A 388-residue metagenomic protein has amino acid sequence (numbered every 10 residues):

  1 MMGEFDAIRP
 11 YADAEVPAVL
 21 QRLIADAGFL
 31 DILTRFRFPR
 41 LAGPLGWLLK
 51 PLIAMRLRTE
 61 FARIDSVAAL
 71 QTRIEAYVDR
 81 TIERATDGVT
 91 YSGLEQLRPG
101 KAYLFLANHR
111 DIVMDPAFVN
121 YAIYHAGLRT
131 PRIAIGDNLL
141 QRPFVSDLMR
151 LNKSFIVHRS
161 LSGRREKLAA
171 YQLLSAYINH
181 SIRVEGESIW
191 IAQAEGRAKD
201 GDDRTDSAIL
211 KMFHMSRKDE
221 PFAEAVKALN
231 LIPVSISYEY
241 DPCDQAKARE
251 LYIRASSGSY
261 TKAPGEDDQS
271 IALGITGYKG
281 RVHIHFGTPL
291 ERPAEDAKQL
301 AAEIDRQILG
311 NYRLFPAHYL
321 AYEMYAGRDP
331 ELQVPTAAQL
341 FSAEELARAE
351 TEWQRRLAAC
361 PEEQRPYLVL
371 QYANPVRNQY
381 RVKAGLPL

Functional and structural regions predicted by a protein language model:
M1-Y103, R110-R129, D137-P143, Q172-I189 (+2 more regions): Membrane-interfacial terminal anchoring regions of lipid-handling membrane enzymes
A107, A192-Q193: Short beta-strand segments
R132, G136-S160, R164-L168: Conserved nucleotide-cofactor-binding alpha/beta core module
S162-R164, E195-A198, E291-R292: A short, flexible beta-alpha/helix-coil linker loop
